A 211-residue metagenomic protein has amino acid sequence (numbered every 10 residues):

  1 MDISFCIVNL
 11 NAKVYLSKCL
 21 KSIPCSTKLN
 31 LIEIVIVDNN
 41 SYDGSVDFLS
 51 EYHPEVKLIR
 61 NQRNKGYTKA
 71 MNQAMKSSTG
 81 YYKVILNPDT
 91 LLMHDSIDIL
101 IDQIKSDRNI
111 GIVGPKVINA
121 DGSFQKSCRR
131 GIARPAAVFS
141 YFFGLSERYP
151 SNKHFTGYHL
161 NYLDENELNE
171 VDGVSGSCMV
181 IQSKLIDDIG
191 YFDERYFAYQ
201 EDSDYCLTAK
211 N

Functional and structural regions predicted by a protein language model:
K21-L31: Short, acidic, metal-binding catalytic loop of nucleotide-sugar glycosyltransferases
S22, D38-D47, R63: A conserved acidic beta->alpha catalytic loop
L31-N40, I59-N61: Short beta-strand/loop segment that forms part of the nucleotide-sugar
N61-S78: Glycine-rich, basic loop-to-helix element that forms the pyrophosphate-binding segment of sugar-nucleotide handling
K83: Short aromatic/hydrophobic "clamp" motif used to bind/position activated sugar donors
L91-S127: Conserved donor NDP-sugar-binding/catalytic core segment of glycosyltransferases
I132-V171: Short, flexible, basic/aromatic active-site loop/helix in glycosyltransferases
L163-E167, D172-N211: A short, conserved alpha-helix in the catalytic core of glycosyltransferases
